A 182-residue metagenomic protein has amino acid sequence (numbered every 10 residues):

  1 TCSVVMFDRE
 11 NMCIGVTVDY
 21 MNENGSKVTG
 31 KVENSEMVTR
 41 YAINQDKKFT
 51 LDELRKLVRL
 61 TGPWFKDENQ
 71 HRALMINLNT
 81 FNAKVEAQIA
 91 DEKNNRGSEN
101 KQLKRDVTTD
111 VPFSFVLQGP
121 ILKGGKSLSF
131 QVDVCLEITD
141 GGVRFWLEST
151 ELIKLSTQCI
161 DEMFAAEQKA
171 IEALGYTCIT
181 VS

Functional and structural regions predicted by a protein language model:
T1-L60, K84-S182: C-terminal assembly and membrane-engagement modules of membrane-active proteins
D52-L74: Membrane-penetrating hydrophobic segments
H71-V85: Membrane-active amphipathic alpha-helices enriched in small hydrophobic residues
